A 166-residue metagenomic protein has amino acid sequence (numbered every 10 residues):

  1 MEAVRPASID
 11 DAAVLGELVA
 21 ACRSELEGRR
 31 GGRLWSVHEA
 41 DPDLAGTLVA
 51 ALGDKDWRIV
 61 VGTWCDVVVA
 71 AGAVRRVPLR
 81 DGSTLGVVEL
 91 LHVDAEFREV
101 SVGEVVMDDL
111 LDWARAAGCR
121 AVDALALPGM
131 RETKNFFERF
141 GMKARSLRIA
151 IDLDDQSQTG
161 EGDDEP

Functional and structural regions predicted by a protein language model:
M1-A13, R30, D155-P166: Conserved N-terminal entry element of GNAT/NAT acetyltransferase domains
R23-L48: Conserved GNAT-fold acetyl-CoA-binding loop/helix
G46-V61, V87: A short helix-loop-beta-strand connector motif used in the catalytic cores of GNAT acetyltransferases and, in some
V61, V67-R76, V87, H92: Conserved beta-strand in the GNAT
V93, E99-D112, R139: Conserved acetyl-CoA-binding loop-helix of GNAT-fold acetyltransferases
R98, D123-T133, A150-D152: Conserved beta-strand-loop-alpha-helix junction that forms the acyl-donor binding cleft
E104, A116, P128-S146: Conserved active-site alpha-helix within GNAT-family acetyltransferase domains
A114-A126: Conserved GNAT acetyl-CoA-binding A-motif
